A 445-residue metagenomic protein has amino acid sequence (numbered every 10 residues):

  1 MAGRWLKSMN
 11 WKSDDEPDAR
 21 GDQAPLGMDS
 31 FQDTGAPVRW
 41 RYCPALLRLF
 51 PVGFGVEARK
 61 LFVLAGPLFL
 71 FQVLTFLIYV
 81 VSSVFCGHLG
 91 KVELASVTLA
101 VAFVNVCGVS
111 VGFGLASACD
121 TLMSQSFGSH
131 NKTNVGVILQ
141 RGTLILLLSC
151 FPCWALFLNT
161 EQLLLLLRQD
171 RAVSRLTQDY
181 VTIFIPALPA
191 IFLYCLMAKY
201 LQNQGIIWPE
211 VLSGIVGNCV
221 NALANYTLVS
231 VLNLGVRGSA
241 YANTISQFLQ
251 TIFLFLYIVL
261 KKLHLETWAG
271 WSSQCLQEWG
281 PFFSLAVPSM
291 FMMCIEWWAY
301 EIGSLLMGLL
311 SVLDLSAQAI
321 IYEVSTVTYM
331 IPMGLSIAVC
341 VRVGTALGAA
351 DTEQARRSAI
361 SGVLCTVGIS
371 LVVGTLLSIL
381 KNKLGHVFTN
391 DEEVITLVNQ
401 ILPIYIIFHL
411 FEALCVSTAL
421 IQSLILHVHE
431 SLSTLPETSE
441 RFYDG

Functional and structural regions predicted by a protein language model:
A2-L68, L122-A190, W208, G217-A224 (+3 more regions): Short alpha-helical transmembrane segments in multi-pass integral membrane proteins
G3, Q23-A45, R59-D120, A222 (+1 more regions): Signature of the first transmembrane helix
V63-S82, G217, S246-Q250, L254 (+3 more regions): Transmembrane helical elements of multi-pass membrane transporters/channels
F76-A95, L164-R171, T227-L234, M290 (+4 more regions): Helix-terminus/linker motif at the lipid-water interface of multi-pass membrane proteins
V80-S83, L94-W154, C195-Q202, Q318-K381 (+2 more regions): Small-residue-rich hydrophobic transmembrane alpha-helices
K91-T98, A102, T177, V181 (+3 more regions): Small-residue hotspots at the loop-to-helix junctions and early N-terminal turns of transmembrane alpha-helices
